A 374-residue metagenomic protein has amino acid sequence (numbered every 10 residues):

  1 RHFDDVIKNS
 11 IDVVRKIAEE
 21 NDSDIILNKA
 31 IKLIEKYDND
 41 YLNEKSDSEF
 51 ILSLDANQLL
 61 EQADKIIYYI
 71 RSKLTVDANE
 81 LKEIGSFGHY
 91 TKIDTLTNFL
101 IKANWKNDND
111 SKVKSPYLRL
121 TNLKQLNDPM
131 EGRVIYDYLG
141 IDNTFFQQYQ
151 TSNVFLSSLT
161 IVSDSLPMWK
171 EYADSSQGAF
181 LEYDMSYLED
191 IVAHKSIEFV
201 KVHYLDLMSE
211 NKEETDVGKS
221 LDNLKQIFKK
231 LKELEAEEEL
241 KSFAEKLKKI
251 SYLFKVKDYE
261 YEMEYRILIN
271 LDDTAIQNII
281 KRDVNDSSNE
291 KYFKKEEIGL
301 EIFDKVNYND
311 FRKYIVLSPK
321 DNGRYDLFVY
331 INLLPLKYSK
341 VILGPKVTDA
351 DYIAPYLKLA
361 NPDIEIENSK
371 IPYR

Functional and structural regions predicted by a protein language model:
K8-R374: Partner-binding and oligomerization surfaces adjacent to conserved cores of proteins that assemble macromolecular
